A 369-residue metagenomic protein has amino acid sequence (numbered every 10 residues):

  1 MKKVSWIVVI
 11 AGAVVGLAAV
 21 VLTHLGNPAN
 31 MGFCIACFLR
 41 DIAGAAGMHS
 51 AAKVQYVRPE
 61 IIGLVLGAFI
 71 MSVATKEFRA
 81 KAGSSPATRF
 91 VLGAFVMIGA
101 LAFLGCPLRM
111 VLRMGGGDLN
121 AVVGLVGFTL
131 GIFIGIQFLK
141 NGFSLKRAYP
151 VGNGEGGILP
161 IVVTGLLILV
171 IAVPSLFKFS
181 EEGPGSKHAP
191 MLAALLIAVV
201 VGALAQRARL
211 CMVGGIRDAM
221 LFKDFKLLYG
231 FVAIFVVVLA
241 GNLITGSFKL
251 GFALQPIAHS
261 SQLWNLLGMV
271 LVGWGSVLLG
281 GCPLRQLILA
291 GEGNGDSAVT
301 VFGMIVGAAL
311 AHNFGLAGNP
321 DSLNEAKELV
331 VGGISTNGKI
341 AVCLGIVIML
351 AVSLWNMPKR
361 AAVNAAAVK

Functional and structural regions predicted by a protein language model:
M1-K369: Membrane-interfacial helix-loop segments of redox and metal-homeostasis proteins, especially TM-loop-TM junctions
